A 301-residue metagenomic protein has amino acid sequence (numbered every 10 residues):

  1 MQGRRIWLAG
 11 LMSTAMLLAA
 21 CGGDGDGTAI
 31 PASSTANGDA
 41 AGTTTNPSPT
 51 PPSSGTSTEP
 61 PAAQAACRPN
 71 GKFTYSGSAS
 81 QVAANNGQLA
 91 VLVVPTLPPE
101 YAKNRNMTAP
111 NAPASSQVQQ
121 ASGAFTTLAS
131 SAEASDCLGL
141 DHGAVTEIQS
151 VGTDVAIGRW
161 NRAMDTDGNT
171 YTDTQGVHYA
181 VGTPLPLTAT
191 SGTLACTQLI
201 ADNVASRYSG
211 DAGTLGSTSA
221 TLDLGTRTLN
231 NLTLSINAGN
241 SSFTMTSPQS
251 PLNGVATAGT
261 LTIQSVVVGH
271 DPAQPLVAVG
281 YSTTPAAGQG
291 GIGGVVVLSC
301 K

Functional and structural regions predicted by a protein language model:
M1-G10: Bacterial N-terminal signal peptides that target proteins for export
L17-A20: C-terminal motif of bacterial Sec signal peptides marking the signal peptidase cleavage site
G22-K301: Mature soluble binding/inhibitory domains
